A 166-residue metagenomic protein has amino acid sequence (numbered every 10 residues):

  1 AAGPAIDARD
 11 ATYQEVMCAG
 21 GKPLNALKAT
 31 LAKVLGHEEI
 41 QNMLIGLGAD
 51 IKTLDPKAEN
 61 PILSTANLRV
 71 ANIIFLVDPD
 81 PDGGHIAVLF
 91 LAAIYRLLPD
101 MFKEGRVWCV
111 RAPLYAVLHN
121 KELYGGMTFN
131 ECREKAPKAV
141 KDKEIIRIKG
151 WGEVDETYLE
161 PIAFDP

Functional and structural regions predicted by a protein language model:
A1-P166: Conserved phosphate-chemistry cores used by DNA topoisomerases
